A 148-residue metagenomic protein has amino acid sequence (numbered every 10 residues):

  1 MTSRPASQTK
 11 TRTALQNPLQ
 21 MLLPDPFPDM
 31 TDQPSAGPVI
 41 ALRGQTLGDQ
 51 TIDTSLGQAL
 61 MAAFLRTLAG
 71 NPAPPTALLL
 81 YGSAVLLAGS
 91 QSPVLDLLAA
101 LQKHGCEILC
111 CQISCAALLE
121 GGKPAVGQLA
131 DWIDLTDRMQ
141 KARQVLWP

Functional and structural regions predicted by a protein language model:
M1-I40: SAM-dependent methyltransferases
D29-Q91: Conserved mixed alpha/beta catalytic, RNA-binding, or beta-rich assembly cores of soluble enzyme, regulatory
A36, P75, G105, A142-R143: Short, well-ordered alpha-helix to beta-strand connector turns
T67, S90-L101, D131: A short, acidic, amphipathic alpha-helical segment used as a generic capping/interface helix at domain edges
L80, L109-C111, L146-P148: General beta-strand structural signal in soluble alpha/beta enzymes
L86-Q91, A117-P124: Glycine-rich, charge-decorated loop segments at or immediately adjacent to ligand/cofactor-binding or catalytic sites
V94-E120: A glycine-rich helix N-cap at a beta->alpha junction
Q128-A142, L146-W147: Low-complexity intrinsically disordered segments
